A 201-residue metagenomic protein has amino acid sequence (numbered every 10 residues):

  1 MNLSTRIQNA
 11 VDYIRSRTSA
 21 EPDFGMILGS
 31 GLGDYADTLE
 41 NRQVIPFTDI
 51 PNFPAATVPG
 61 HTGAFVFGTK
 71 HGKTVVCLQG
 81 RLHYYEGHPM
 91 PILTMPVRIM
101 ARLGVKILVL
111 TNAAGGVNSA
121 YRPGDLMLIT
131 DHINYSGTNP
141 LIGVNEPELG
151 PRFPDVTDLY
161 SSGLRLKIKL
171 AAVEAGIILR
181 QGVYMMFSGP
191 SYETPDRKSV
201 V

Functional and structural regions predicted by a protein language model:
M1-V156: Metabolite-binding pocket within alpha/beta catalytic cores that recognizes anionic/polar moieties
I133, G137, V144-S191: Histidine/lysine/aspartate-rich catalytic loop segments that bind and position anionic ligands
E193-P195: Short glycine/serine/threonine-rich phosphate/pyrophosphate-binding segments that cradle anionic phosphate groups
K198-V200: Conserved small/polar residues in nucleotide/adenosyl-binding loops
